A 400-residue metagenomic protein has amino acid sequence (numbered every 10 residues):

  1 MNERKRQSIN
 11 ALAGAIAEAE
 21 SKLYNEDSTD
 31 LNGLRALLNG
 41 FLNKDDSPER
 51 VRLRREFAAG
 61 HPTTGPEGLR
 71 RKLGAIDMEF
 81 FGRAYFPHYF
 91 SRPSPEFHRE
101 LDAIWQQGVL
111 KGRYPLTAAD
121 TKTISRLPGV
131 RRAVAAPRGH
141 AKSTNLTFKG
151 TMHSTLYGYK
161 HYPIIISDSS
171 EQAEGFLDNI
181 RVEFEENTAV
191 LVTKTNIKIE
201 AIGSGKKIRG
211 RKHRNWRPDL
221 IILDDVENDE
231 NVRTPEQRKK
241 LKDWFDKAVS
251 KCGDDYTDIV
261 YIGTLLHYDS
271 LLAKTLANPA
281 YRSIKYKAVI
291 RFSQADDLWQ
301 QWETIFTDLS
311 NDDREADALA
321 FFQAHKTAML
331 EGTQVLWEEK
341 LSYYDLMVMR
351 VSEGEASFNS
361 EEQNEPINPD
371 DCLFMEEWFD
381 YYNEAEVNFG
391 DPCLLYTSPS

Functional and structural regions predicted by a protein language model:
M1-V130, D391: N-terminal accessory segments
G129-T147: Walker A/P-loop
T147-Y157: Walker A/P-loop NTP-binding motif
Y157-D168: Conserved SF1/SF2 helicase motif Ia
I166-K207: Conserved nucleotide-state-sensing and coupling region of NTP-binding domains
V192-L241: Conserved RecA-like ASCE ATPase "motif II neighborhood" in helicase/translocase motors
L223-S293: Signature of the SF2 helicase/ATPase Hel1-core->accessory helical subdomain module
D308-S398: ATPase catalytic-site recognition across NTP-hydrolyzing enzymes
